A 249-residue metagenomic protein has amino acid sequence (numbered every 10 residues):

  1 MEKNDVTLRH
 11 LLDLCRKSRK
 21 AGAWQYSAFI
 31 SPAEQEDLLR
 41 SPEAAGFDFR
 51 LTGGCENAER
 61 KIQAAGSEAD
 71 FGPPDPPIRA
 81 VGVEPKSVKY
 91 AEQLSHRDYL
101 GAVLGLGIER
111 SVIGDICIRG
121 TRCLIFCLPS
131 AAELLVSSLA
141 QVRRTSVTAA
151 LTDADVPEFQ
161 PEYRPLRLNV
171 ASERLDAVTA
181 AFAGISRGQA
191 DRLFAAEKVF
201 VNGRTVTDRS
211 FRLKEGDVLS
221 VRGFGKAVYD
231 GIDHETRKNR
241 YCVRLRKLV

Functional and structural regions predicted by a protein language model:
M1-D176, F182, T205, R212 (+2 more regions): Ferredoxin-like alpha/beta domains used as RNA- or RNAP-binding modules
L193-F194, L213: Short, well-ordered loop/turn sites that connect or cap secondary structure elements
